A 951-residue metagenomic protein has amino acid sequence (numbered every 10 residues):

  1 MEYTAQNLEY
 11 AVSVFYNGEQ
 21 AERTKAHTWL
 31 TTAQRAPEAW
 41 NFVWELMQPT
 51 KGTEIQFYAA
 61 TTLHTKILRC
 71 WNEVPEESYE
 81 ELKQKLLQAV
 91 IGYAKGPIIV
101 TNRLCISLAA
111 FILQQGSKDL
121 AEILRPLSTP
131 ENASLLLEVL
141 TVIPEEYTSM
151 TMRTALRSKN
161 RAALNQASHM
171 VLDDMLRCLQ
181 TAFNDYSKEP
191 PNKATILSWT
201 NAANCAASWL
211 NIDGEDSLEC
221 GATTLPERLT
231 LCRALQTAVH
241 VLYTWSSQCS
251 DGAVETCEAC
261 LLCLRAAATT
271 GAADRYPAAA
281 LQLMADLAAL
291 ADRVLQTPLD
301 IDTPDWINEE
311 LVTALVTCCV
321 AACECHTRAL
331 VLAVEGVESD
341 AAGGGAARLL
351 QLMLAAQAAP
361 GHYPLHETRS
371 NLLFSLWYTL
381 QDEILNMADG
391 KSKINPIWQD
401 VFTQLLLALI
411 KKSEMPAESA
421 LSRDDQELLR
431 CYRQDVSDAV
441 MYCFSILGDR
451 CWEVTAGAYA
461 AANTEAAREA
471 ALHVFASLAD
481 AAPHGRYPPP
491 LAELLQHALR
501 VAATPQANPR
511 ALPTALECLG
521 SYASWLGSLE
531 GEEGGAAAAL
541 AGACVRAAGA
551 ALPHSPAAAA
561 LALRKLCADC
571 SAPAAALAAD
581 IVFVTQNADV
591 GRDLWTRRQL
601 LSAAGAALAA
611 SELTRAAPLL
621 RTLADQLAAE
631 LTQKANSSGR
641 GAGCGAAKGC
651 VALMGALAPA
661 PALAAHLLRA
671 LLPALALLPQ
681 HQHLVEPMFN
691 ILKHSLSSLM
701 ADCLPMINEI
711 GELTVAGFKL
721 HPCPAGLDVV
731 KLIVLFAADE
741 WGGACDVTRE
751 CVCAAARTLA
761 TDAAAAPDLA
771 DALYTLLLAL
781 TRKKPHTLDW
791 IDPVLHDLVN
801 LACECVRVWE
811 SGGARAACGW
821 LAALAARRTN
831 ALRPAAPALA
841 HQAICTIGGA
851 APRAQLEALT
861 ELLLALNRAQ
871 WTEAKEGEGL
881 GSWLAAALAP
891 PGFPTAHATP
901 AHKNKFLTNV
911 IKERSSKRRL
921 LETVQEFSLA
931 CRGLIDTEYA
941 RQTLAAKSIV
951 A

Functional and structural regions predicted by a protein language model:
M1-P49, N160-A163, A167-M170, D174-T181 (+4 more regions): N-terminal "cap/leader" segments of large eukaryotic alpha-helical scaffolds
T4-L8, R35-V43, P75-L87, T101 (+20 more regions): Core helices of alpha-solenoid repeat scaffolds
A11-G18, F42-K51, L86-P97, I123-L136 (+21 more regions): Helix-loop junctions that connect tandem helical modules in alpha-solenoid scaffolds
L30-Q34, T62-C70, C105-L113, L136-T148 (+19 more regions): Hydrophobic residues within the alpha-helices of tandem HEAT/HEAT-like
N72-E189, Q351, A355, A359-S477 (+3 more regions): Alpha-helical repeat/alpha-solenoid scaffolds of the HEAT/ARM/MIF4G superfamily and closely related elongated all-alpha
L82, V100, V316-Y363, E367-K393 (+4 more regions): Extended alpha-helical scaffolding segments
A133-R157, R161, N165-Y186, T195-D216 (+6 more regions): Extended alpha-helical scaffold segments
C178-D185, N201, C205, W209-E219 (+4 more regions): Alpha-solenoid helical-repeat scaffolds
